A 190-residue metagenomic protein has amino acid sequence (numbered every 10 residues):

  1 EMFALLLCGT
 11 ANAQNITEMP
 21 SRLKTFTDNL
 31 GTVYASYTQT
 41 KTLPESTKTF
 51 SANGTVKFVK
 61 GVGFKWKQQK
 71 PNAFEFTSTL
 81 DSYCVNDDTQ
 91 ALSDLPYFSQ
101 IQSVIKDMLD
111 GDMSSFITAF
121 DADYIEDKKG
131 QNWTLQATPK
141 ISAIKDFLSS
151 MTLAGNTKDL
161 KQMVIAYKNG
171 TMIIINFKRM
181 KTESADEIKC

Functional and structural regions predicted by a protein language model:
A4-A13: Hydrophobic h-region of N-terminal signal peptides that target proteins for export in Gram-negative bacteria
N12-K48, K189-C190: N-terminal leader/targeting segments and the immediate start of mature chains
G31-Q39, A52-V56, F64-W66: One face of beta-strands
Q39, V62, Q68-N72, L80-S82 (+5 more regions): A mature extracytoplasmic/lumenal domain signature
T47-N53, A73-E75, L148-S150, M172-I174: Short, mixed charged/polar active-site loops that provide acid/base catalysis or chelate metal/phosphate cofactors
T55-V104, I173: An acidic-aromatic
Q100-F116: Short, solvent-exposed helix-to-loop capping segments enriched in aromatics
M113, I117-C190: Gly/Pro-enriched, hydrophobic low-complexity segments that function as extracytoplasmic propeptides/linkers
